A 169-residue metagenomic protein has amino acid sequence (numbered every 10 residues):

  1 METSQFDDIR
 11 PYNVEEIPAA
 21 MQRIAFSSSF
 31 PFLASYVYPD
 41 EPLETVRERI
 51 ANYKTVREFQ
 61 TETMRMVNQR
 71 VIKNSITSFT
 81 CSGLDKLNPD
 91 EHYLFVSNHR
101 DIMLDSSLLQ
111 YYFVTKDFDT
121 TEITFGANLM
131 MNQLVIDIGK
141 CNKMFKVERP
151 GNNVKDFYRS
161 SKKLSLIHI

Functional and structural regions predicted by a protein language model:
M1-Y93, H99-Q110, I136, K140-M144: Membrane-anchoring hydrophobic helices of lipid-metabolizing enzymes
N74-T77, F157-S165: A conditional alpha-helix N-cap/helix-loop micro-motif detector
V96-K162: Long, hydrophobic, well-ordered secondary-structure blocks that form the structural core and pocket-lining surfaces
I167-I169: Conserved small/polar residues in nucleotide/adenosyl-binding loops
